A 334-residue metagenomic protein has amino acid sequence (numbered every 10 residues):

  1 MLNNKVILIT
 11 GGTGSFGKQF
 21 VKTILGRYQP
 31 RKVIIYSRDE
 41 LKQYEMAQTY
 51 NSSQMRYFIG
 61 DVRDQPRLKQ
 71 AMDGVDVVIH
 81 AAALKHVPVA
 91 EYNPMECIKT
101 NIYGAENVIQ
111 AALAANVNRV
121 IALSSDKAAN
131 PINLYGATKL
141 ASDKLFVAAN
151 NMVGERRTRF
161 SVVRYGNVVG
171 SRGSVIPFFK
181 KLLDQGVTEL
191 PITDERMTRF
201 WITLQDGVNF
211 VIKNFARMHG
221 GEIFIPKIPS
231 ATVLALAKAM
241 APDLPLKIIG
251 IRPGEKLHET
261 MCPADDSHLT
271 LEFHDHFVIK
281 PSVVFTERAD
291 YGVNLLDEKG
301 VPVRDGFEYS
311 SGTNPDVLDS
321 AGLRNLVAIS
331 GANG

Functional and structural regions predicted by a protein language model:
M1-N4, A148-G334: Strand-loop microenvironment adjacent to phosphate/nucleotide-handling motifs in alpha/beta enzyme folds
V6-G26: N-terminal Rossmann NAD(P)H-binding glycine-rich loop of SDR-like oxidoreductase domains
T10, M72-A81, A122: Rossmann-fold scaffold of SDR-type NAD(P)-dependent oxidoreductases
Y28-K42: Conserved glycine-rich Rossmann-like NAD(P)H-binding loop of the short-chain dehydrogenase/reductase
S37, F58-I59, K99, I248: Conserved residues in the N-terminal Rossmann fold of short-chain dehydrogenase/reductase
R56-V77: Conserved Rossmann-fold cofactor-binding substructure of NAD(P)-dependent oxidoreductases
Y57, C97, F160-V163: Hydrophobic/aromatic anchor residues within beta-strands of the central parallel beta-sheet of Rossmann-like
H80, L84-L140, K144, A148: Conserved Rossmann-fold NAD(P)-dependent oxidoreductase catalytic core, especially the SDR/UDP-sugar
